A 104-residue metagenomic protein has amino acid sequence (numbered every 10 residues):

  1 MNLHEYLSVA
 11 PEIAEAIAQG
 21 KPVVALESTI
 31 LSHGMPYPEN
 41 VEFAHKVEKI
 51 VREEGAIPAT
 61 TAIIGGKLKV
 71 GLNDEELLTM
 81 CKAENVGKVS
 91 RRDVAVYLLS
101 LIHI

Functional and structural regions predicted by a protein language model:
M1-G20: N- or domain-start disorder-to-order transition segments that initiate the globular core
N2, V96-L99: Glycine-rich tight-turn/loop motif centered on a GG-T
I17-K21, K82-N85: Short hydrophobic/aromatic-rich motifs at helix boundaries and adjacent loops
P22-L26: Short, hydrophobic/glycine-enriched beta-strand segments
S28, H33-M35, N40-V96: Glycine-rich nucleotide/cofactor/substrate-binding loop typically near the N-terminus or early in the first domain
I102-I104: Conserved small/polar residues in nucleotide/adenosyl-binding loops
